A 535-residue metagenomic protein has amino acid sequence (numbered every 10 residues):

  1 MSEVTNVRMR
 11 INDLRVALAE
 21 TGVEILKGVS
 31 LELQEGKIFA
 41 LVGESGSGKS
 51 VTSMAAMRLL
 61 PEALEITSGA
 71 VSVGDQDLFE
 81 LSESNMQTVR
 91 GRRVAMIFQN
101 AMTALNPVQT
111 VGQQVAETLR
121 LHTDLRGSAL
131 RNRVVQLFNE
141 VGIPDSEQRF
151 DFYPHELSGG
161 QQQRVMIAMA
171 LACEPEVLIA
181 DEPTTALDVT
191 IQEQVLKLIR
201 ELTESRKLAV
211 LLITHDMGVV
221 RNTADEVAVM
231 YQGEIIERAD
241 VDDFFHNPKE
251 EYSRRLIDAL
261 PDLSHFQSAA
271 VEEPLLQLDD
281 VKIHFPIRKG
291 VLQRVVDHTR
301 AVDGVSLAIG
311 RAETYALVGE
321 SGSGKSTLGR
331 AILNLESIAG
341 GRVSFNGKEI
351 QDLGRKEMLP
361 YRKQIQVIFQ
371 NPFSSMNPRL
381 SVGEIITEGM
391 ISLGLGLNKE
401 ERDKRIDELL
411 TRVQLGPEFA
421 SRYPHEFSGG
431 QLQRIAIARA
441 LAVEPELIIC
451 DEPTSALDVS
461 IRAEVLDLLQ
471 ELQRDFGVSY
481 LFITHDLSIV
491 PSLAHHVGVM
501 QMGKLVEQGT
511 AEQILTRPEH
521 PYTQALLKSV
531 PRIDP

Functional and structural regions predicted by a protein language model:
E65-D77, G341-E349, Y361: Conserved ABC transporter NBD signature motif
L78-A95, Q113, L121, D243-P248 (+5 more regions): ABC ATPase NBD coupling module
G91, H155, C173, H425 (+1 more regions): Conserved signature/switch motifs of ABC ATPase nucleotide-binding domains
A129-Q148, E349, E400-E418, L527-K528: Conserved ABC ATPase "signature" region
F152-L157, Q161, Y423-F427, Q431: Conserved ABC ATPase signature
A172-E176, A442-E446, R462: A short, proline-enriched helix->beta-strand linker immediately N-terminal to the Walker B motif in ABC-type P-loop
I235-A239, N247, L505-G509, R517: ABC ATPase "signature
